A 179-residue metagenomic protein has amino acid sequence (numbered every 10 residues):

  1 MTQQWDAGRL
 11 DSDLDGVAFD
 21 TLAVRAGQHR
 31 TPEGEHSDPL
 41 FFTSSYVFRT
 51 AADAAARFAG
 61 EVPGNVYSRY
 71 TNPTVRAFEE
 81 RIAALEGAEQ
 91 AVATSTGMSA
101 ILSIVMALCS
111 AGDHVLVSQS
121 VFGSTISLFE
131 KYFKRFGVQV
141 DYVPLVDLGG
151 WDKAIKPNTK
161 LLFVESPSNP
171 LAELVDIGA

Functional and structural regions predicted by a protein language model:
T2-N72, E80: N-terminal "arm"/small-domain region of PLP-dependent enzymes with the aminotransferase-like
G34, I82, A100, V115 (+1 more regions): Buried hydrophobic positions in well-ordered alpha/beta secondary-structure cores of metabolic enzymes
A52-S99, S124-K131: Conserved N-terminal alpha-helix of the aminotransferase class I/II PLP-enzyme fold
R81, I104, G150-A154: CheY-like receiver
L85-E89, C109-G112, P157: Short helix-loop-beta connector
A107-T125, V143-P144: Conserved PLP-anchoring active-site segment centered on the Schiff-base-forming lysine
Y132, F136-D147: A glycine-rich helix N-cap at a beta->alpha junction
L145-A179: Active-site phosphate-binding strand-loop segment of PLP-dependent enzymes
